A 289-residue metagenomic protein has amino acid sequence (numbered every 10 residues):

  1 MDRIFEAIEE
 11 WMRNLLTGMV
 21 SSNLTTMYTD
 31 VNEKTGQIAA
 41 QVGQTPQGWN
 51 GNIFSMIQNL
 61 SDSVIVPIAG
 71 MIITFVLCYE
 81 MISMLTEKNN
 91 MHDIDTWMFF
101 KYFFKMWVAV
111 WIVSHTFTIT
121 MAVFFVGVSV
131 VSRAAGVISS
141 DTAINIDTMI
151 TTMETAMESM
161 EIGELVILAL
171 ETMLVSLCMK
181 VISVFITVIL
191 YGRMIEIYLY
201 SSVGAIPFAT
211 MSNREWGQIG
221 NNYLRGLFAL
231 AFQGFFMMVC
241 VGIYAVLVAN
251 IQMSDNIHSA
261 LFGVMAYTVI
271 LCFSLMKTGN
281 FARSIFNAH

Functional and structural regions predicted by a protein language model:
M1-I72, K88-W97, W107-C178, G217 (+3 more regions): Gly/Ser-rich, low-complexity
P67-Y79, I197: Hydrophobic alpha-helical transmembrane segments
T74-M81, T172-L174, S202-V203: Transmembrane alpha-helical segments of multi-pass small-molecule transport proteins
V76-E87, F281: Juxtamembrane interface elements at the cytosolic ends of transmembrane helices in multi-pass membrane proteins
Y102-K105: Elongated alpha-helical scaffolds
V175, M179-M211, R225-L247: Alpha-helical transmembrane segments of helical membrane proteins, especially in multi-pass transport, channel
